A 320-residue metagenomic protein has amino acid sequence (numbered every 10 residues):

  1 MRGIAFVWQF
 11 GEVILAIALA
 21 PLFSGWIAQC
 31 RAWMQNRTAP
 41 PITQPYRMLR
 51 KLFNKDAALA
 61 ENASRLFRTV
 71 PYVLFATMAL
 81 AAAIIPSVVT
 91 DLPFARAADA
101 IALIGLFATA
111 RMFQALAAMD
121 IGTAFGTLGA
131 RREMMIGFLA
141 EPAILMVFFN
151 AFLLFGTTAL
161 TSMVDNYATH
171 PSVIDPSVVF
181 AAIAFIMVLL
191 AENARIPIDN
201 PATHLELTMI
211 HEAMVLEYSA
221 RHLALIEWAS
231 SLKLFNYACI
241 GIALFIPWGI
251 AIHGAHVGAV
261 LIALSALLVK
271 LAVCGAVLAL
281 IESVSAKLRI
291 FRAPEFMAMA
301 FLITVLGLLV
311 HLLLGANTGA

Functional and structural regions predicted by a protein language model:
W8-F23, A95-A108, P171-E192, I262-A263: Alpha-helical transmembrane segments
P21-C30, A108-A118, I183-N200, A272-S283: Transmembrane alpha-helical segments that form the membrane-embedded catalytic/substrate-channel core of multi-pass
N36-F53, N200-H222: Juxtamembrane inter-helical linkers in multi-pass membrane proteins
M48-F67, T123-L128, V215-H222: Cytosolic juxtamembrane amphipathic/interface segments immediately preceding and feeding into a transmembrane helix
A102-A117, F138-F155: Mid-bilayer segments of alpha-helical transmembrane spans in multi-pass integral membrane proteins that mediate
N150-F180: Juxtamembrane/interfacial segments at transmembrane-helix boundaries in multi-pass membrane proteins
V277-T304: Interfacial loop-to-transmembrane junctions
G307-A320: Juxtamembrane boundary at the C-terminal end of a transmembrane helix
